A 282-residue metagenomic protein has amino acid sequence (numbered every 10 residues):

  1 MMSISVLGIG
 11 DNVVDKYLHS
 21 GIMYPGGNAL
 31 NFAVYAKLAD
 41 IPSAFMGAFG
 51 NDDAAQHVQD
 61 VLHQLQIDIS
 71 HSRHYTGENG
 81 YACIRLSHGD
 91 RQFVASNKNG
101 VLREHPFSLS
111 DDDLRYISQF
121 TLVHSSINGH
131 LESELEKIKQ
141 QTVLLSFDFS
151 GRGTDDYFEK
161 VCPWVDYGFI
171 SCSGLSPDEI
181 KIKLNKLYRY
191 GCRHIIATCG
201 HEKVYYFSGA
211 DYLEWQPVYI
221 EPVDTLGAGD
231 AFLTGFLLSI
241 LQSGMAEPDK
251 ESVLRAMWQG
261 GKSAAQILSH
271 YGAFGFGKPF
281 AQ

Functional and structural regions predicted by a protein language model:
M2-L7, V61-H63, I69-S72, S87-L213 (+2 more regions): Ribokinase/PfkB-type carbohydrate-kinase core domain
I4-V6, N12-A82, L86-H88, H270: Substrate-binding N-lobe of the ribokinase-like
D11-N12, S173, A231: Active-site metal-binding loops of divalent metal-dependent hydrolases
Y17-G26, Q216-G227: Short pre-catalytic strand/loop immediately N-terminal to key active-site residues, enriched for Gly-Thr
M23, A48-F49, S125, G174 (+1 more regions): Residue-level marker of alpha-helix boundaries and capping positions
Y35, V61, K137, G235 (+1 more regions): Rossmann-fold NAD(P)-dependent oxidoreductase module
A36, T198, G229-D230: Short, conserved phosphate/pyrophosphate- and ester-handling motifs at nucleotide-, phospho-/glycolipid
Y190, Y219-Q282: Conserved post-catalytic alpha-helical subdomain immediately downstream of the catalytic base and nucleotide-binding
